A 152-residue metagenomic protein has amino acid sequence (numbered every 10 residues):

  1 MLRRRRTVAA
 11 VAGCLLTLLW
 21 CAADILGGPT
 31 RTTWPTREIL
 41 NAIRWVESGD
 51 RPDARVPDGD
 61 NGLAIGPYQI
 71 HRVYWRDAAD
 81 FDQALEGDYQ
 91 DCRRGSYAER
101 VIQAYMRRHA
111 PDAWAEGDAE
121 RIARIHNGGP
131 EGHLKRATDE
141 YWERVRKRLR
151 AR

Functional and structural regions predicted by a protein language model:
M1-C14: N-terminal Sec-pathway targeting helices
L16-D24: Hydrophobic alpha-helical membrane-insertion segments, chiefly the h-region of N-terminal signal peptides
D24-R152: Catalytic glycan-binding domains that act on GlcNAc-containing polysaccharides
